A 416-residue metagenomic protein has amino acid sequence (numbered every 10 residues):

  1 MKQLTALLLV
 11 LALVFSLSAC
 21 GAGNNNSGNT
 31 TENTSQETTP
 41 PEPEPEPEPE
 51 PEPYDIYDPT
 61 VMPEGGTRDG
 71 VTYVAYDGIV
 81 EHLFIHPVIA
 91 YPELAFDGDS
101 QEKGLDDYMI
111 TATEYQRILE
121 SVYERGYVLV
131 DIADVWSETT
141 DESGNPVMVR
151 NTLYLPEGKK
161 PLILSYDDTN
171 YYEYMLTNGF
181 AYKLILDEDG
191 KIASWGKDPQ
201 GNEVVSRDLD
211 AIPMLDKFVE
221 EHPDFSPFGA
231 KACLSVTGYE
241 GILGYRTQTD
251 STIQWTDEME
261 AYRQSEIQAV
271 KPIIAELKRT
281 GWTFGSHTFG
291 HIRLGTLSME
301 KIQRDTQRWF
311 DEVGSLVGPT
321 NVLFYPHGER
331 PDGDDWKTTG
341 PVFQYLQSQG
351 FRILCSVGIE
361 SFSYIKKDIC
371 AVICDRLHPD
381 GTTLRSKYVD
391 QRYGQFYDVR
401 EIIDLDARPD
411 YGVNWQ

Functional and structural regions predicted by a protein language model:
K2-V10: Sec-dependent signal peptide recognition, specifically the positively charged N-region followed immediately by
S16-A19: C-terminal motif of bacterial Sec signal peptides marking the signal peptidase cleavage site
N24-G70: N-terminal, intrinsically disordered, polar/charged segments of Gram-positive cell-envelope systems that serve as
P51-I132, M148-L164, E173-L176, T283 (+1 more regions): C-terminal active-site subregion of NodB/CE4 polysaccharide deacetylases
L83-A95, G144, M148, L155-L162 (+2 more regions): Metal-dependent polysaccharide deacetylase catalytic core of the NodB/CE4 family, i.e., the active-site-bearing domain
L129, V135-P146: Membrane/wall-proximal cationic-aromatic binding patches
